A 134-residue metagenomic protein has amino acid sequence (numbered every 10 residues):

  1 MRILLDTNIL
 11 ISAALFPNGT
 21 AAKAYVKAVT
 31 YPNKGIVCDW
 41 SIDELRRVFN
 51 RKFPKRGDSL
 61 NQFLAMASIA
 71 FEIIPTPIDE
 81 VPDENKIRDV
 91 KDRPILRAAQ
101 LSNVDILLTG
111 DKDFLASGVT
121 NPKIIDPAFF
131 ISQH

Functional and structural regions predicted by a protein language model:
M1-N18: Metal-dependent nucleic-acid phosphoesterase active-site entry motif
L5, A21-R51: PIN/NYN-family metal-dependent endoribonuclease catalytic core
I9-L10, S41, D113-F114: Alpha-helix capping/helix-boundary segments
K27, A98, A116: Hydrophobic/aromatic ligand-binding patch that stacks against planar heteroaromatic rings of cofactors or nucleotides
K52-R56, I125-P127: Short, hinge-like loop/turn segments at secondary-structure boundaries
K55-E80: Helix-adjacent hinge/juxtasegments
E72-L107, K112: Active-site neighborhoods of divalent-metal-dependent phosphate/nucleic-acid chemistry enzymes
L101-L108, K112-H134: Acidic, PIN/NYN-like endoribonuclease modules and their adjacent C-terminal/linker elements
